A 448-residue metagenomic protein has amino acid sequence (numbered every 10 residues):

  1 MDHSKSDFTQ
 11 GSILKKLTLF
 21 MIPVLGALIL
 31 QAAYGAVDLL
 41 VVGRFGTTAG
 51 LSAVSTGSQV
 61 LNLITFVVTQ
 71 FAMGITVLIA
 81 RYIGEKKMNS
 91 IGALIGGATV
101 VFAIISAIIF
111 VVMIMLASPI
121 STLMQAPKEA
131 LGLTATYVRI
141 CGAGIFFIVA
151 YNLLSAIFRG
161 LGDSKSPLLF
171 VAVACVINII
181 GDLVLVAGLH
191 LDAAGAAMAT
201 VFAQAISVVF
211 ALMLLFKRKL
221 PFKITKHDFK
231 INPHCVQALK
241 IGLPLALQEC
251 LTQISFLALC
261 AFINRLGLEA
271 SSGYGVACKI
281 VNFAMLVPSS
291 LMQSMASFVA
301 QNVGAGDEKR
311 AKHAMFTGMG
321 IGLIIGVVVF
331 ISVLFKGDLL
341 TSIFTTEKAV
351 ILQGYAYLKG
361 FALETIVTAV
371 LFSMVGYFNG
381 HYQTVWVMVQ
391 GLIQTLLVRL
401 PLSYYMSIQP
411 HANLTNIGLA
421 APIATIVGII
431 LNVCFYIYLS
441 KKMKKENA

Functional and structural regions predicted by a protein language model:
M1-M21, I79-F146, G188-L243, V299-E364 (+1 more regions): Short alpha-helical transmembrane segments in multi-pass integral membrane proteins
F8-L40, R44-F45, Q59-M73, L78 (+7 more regions): N-terminal transmembrane alpha-helices
L19-D38, I140, A174, A203-S207 (+4 more regions): Transmembrane helical elements of multi-pass membrane transporters/channels
V24, L28, L40, V77 (+15 more regions): Transmembrane alpha-helix boundary and packing residues in multipass membrane permease domains and related
G26, L30, Y34, I64-V68 (+14 more regions): Residue-level hotspots within pore-lining transmembrane alpha-helices of multi-pass secondary transporters
I29, A33-S52, S121-K128, V184-L191 (+4 more regions): Helix-terminus/linker motif at the lipid-water interface of multi-pass membrane proteins
L51-V111, I148-P167, G273-I331, F335-G337 (+1 more regions): Small-residue-rich hydrophobic transmembrane alpha-helices
A72, C141-R159, P167-C175, A196-V209 (+5 more regions): Short runs within selected transmembrane alpha-helices of multi-pass transporters and secretion channels
